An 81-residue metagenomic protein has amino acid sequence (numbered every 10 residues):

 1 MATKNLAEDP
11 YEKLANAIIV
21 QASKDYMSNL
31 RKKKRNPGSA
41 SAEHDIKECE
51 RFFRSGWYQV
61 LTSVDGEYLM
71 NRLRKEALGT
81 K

Functional and structural regions predicted by a protein language model:
M1, L78-K81: Short intrinsically disordered terminal tails
A2-S39: N-terminal acidic leader/helix
A40-L78: Short, charge-rich amphipathic interface segments used for partner binding and complex assembly
